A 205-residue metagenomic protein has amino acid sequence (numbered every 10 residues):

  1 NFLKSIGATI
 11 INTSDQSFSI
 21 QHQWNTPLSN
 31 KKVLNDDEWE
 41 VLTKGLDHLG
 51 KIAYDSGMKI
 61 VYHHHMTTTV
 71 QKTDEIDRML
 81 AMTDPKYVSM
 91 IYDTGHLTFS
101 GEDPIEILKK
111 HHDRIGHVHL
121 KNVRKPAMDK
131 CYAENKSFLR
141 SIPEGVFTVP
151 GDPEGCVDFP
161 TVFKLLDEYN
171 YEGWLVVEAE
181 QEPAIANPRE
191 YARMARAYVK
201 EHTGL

Functional and structural regions predicted by a protein language model:
N1-M90: Active-site acidic/histidine proton-transfer and metal-coordination neighborhood in alpha/beta enzyme cores
G7, D47, K51, D55 (+2 more regions): Histidine-acidic metal/acid-base catalytic patches
D15-S19, M66-T68, T94-H96, N122-R124 (+1 more regions): Active-site-proximal loop/turn and secondary-structure-junction residues that shape catalytic pockets, frequently
V33-D37, H63, T94, V146-P150 (+1 more regions): Short, contiguous strand/loop micro-motifs
